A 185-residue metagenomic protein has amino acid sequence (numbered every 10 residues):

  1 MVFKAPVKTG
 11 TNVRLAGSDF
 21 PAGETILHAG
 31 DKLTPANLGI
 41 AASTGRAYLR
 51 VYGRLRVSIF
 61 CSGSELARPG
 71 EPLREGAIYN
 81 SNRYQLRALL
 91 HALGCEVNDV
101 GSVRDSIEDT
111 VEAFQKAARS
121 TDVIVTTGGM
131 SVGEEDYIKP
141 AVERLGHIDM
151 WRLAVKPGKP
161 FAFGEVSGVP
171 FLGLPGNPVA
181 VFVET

Functional and structural regions predicted by a protein language model:
M1-D99: Short, glycine/charged-enriched hinge/interface segments at domain edges or termini
A77, R83, A92-T185: Short glycine/threonine-rich loop/turn motifs
